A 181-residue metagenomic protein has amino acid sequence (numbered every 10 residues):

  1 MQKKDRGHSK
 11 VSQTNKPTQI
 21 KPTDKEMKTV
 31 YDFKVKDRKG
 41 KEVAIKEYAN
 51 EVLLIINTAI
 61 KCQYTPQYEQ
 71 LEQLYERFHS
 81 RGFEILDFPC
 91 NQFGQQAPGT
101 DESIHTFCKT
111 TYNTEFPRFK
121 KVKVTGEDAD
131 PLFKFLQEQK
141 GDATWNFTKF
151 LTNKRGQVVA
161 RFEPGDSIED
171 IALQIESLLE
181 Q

Functional and structural regions predicted by a protein language model:
Q19-K46: N-terminal "domain-start" segment that seeds a small globular fold
D37, N57-K61: Amphipathic alpha-helical repeat scaffolds
E51-V52, K61, T65-P89, K109-Y112: Conserved helix-turn-beta segment immediately C-terminal to the redox Cys motif in thioredoxin-like folds
G82-G99, E115-G126: Thiol-based oxidoreductase modules, predominantly thioredoxin-like and allied folds used for disulfide exchange
E102-N146: Short, internal strand/loop/helix patches that form the active-site neighborhood or redox-interaction surface
K134, E138-Q181: Thiol-/selenol-based redox modules, centered on thioredoxin-like and closely related oxidoreductase domains
